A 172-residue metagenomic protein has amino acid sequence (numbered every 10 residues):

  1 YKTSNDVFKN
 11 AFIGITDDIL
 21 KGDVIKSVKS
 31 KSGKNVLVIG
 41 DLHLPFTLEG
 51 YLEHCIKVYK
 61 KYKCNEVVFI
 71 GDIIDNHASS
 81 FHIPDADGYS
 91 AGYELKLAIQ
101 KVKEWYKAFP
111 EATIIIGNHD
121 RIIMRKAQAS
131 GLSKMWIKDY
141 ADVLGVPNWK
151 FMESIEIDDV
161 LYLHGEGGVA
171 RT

Functional and structural regions predicted by a protein language model:
Y1-V38: Acidic, histidine-bearing metal-coordination/catalytic regions of metal-dependent phosphoesterases
N5-A11, G131-S133, A170-T172: Contiguous hydrophobic segments
T16, K21-I25, K29, P45 (+3 more regions): Catalytic core of the metallo-beta-lactamase
S27-K31, I74, F151: A broad, low-specificity signal for short, low-complexity segments enriched in glycine/proline and polar/charged
K31-G33, K63, A108, D158: Residue-level preference for short coil/turn positions at secondary-structure junctions
K34-V36, E66-V68, V160: Structural motif
I39, L44-V146: Core catalytic region of metal-dependent phosphoesterases/phosphodiesterases, especially metallo-beta-lactamase-like
P110-T113, K134-T172: His/acidic metal-ligating clusters that form di-metal
